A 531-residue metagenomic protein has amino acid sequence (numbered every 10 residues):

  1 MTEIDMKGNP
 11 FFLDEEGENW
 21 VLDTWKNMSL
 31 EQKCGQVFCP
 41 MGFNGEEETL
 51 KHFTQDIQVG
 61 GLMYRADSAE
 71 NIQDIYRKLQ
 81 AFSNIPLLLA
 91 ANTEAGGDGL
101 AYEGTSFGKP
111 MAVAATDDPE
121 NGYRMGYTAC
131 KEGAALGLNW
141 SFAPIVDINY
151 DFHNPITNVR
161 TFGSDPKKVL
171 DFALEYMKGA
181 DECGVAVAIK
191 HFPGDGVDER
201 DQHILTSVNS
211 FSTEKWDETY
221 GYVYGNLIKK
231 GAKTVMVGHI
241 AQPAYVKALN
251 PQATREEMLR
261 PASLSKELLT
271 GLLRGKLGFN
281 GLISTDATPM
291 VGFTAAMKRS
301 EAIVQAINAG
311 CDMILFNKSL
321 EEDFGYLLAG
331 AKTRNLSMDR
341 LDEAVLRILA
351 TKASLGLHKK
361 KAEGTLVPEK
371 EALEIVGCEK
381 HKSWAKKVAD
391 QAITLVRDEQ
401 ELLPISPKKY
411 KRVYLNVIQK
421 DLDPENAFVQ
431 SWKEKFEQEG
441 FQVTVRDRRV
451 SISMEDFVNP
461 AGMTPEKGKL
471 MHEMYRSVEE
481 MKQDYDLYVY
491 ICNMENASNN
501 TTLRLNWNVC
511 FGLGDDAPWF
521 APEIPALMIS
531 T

Functional and structural regions predicted by a protein language model:
M1-D56, S265-K266, G275, A295-T531: Preference for extracellular/luminal or secreted protein segments
C34-G42, G60-Y64, L87-A95, W140-P144 (+6 more regions): Hydrophobic faces of well-ordered beta-strands that scaffold small-molecule active sites in alpha/beta enzyme cores
Q36-E46, P110-R124, L205-T219, P289-M297: Active-site mouth loops of central-metabolism enzymes
L50-R65, R124-S141, G231: Catalytic domains of carbohydrate-active enzymes, especially glycoside hydrolases
F53-D67, F152, I228-R260, Q483-S498: Short acidic, glycine-rich surface-loop motifs adjacent to enzyme active sites
A69-L88, P119-A135, L341-L346, A350 (+1 more regions): Active-site-adjacent structural elements in enzyme catalytic domains
N71-L87, G97-G99, S164-R340, R347: Second-shell residues forming the walls of enzyme active-site clefts
T116-L138, I145-V159, G163-P166, A173 (+4 more regions): A substrate-binding/cap region within the structured catalytic cores of diverse enzymes
